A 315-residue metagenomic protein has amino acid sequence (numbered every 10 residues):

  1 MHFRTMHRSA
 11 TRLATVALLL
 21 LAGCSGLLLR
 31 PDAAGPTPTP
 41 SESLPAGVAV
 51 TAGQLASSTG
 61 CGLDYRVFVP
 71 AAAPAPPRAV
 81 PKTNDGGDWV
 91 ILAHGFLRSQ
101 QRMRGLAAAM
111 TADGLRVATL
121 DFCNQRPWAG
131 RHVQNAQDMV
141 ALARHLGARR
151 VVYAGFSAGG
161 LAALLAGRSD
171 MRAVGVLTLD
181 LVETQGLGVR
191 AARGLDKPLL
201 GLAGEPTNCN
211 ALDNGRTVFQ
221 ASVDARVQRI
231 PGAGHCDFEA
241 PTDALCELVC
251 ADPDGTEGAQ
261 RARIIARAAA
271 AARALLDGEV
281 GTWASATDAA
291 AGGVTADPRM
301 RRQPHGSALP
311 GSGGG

Functional and structural regions predicted by a protein language model:
R30-D85: N-terminal cap/lid segment of alpha/beta-hydrolase-fold proteins
G87, G95-R98: Active-site glycine-rich loops that stabilize anionic/oxyanionic intermediates across multiple enzyme folds
I91-G95, A203: The conserved beta1-alpha1 loop
R98-L106: The serine-hydrolase catalytic nucleophile loop
R102, A129-G147: Alpha/beta-hydrolase active-site loop
A109-P127: Conserved alpha/beta-hydrolase
R144-D196: Primarily recognizes the serine-hydrolase "nucleophile elbow" in alpha/beta-hydrolase and SGNH/GDSL folds
L195, G201-A203: Short beta-strand/loop motif that positions the catalytic acidic residue of the alpha/beta-hydrolase fold
